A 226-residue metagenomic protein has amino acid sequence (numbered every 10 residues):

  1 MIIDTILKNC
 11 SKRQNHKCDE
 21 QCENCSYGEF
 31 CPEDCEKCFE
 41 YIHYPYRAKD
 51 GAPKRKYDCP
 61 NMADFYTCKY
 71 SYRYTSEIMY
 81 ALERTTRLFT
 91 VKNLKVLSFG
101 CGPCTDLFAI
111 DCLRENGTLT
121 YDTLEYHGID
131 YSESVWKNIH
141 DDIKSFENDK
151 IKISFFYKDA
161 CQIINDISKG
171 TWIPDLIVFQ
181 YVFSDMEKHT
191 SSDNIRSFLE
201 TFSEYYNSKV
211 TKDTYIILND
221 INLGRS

Functional and structural regions predicted by a protein language model:
M1-A48: N-terminal auxiliary segments of SAM/dcSAM-dependent transferases
G51-L88: Class I SAM-dependent methyltransferase Rossmann-like catalytic core, especially the SAM/SAH-binding loop
P103-T120: Conserved SAM-binding loop of SAM-dependent methyltransferases across substrates and taxa, primarily the Class I
S132: Conserved SAM/SAH-binding beta-strand->alpha-helix loop
K137-T171: S-adenosyl-L-methionine
P174-N194: A short SAM/SAH-binding and catalytic strip from SAM-dependent methyltransferases
D193-K212: A short glycine-rich, Lys/Arg-flanked "PGG" loop and its adjoining helix->strand segment in the class I
V210-D220: Conserved beta-strand signature within the Rossmann-like core of class I S-adenosyl-L-methionine
